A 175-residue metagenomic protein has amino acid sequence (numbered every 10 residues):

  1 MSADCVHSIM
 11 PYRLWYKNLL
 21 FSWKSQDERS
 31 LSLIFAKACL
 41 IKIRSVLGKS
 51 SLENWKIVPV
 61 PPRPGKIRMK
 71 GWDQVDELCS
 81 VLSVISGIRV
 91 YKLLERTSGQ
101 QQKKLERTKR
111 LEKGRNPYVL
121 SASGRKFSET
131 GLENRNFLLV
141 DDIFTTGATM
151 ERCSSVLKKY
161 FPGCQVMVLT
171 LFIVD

Functional and structural regions predicted by a protein language model:
M1-K56, R63-S80, Y91-G131, F172-D175: Active-site-facing substrate-recognition patch
S8, E151-D175: PRPP-dependent phosphoribosyltransferase catalytic core
I41, S45, S80-V84, E151 (+1 more regions): Short, well-ordered alpha-helices that flank and scaffold nucleotide-derived cofactor binding pockets
K56, N136-L138: Structural motif
R89-V90, N136, C164-M167: Residues at the starts of beta-strands that form the adenosine-phosphate
V119, L138-L139: Conserved beta-strand segments that form the floor/walls of ligand-binding pockets within enzyme and binding domains
D142: Active-site-proximal glycine-rich helix-loop-beta segment
T145-T146: Activation segment
